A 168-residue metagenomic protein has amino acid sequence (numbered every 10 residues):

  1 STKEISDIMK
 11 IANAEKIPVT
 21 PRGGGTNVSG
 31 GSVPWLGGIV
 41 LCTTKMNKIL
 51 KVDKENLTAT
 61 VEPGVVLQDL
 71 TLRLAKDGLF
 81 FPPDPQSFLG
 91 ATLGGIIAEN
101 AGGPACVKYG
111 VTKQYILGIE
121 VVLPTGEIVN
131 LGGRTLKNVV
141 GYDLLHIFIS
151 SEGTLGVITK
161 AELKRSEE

Functional and structural regions predicted by a protein language model:
S1-M46: Glycine-rich N-terminal segment of FAD-binding domains in flavoprotein oxidoreductases, spanning the beta-loop-helix
M9, E15, N56-L57, E62: Gly/Ser-rich catalytic/binding loops embedded in alpha/beta enzyme cores
N13, P18-V19, W35, D53-E55 (+2 more regions): Non-transmembrane, interaction-prone segments in cytosolic or luminal domains
K48-V52, T58-E167: FAD-binding subdomain of flavoenzyme oxidoreductases
